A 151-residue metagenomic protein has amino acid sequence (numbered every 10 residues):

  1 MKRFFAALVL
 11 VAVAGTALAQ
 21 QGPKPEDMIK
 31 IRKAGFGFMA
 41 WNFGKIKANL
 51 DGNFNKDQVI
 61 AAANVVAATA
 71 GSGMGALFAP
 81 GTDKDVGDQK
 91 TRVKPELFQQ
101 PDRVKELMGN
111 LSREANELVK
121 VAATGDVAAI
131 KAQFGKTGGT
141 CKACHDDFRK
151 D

Functional and structural regions predicted by a protein language model:
F4-V13: Sec-dependent N-terminal signal peptides
A14-A19: N-terminal signal peptide c-region/cleavage motif recognized by signal peptidases
G22, E26-I60, N64-D151: Sequence context surrounding c-type heme c attachment/ligation sites in exported
